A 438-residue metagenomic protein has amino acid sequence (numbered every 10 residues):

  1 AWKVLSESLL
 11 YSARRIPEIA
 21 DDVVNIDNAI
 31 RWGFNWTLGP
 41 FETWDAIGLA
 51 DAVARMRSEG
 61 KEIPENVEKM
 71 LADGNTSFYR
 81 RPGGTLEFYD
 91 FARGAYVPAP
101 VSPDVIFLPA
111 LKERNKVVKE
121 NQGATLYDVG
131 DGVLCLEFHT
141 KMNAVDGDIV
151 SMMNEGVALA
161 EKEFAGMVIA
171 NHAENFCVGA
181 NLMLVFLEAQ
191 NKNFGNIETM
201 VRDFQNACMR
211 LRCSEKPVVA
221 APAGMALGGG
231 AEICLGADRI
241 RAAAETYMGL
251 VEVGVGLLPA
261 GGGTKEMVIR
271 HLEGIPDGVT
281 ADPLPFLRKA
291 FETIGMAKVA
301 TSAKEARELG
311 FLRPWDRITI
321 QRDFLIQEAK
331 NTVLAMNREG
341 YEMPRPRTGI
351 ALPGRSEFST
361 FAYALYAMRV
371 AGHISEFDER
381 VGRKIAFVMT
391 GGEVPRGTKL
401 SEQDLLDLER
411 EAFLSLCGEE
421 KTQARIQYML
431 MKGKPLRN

Functional and structural regions predicted by a protein language model:
A1-R55: Helical "substrate-binding/catalytic lid" subdomain of Rossmann-like NAD(P)-dependent dehydrogenases/reductases
A1-W2, V24-N25, L38-F41, V145-D148 (+4 more regions): Extended hydrophobic-aromatic, low-complexity segments
K3-E7, A46-V133, E137-V168, G274-K298 (+4 more regions): Intrinsically disordered, low-complexity segments enriched in small/flexible residues
D22, W36-L38, N143-V145, E174-G179 (+5 more regions): Flexible loop/turn segments at secondary-structure boundaries
A29-G33, L309, K432: Short acidic/histidine-centered micro-motifs embedded in hydrophobic/aromatic stretches that mark compact functional
V133-E137, V150-G195, R202-A221, A243-T246: A structural preference for short, pocket-lining loop segments at secondary-structure junctions
I197-V201, Q205, M209-I350: Conserved catalytic cores of soluble enzyme domains, especially glycine-rich substrate-binding beta-alpha loops
